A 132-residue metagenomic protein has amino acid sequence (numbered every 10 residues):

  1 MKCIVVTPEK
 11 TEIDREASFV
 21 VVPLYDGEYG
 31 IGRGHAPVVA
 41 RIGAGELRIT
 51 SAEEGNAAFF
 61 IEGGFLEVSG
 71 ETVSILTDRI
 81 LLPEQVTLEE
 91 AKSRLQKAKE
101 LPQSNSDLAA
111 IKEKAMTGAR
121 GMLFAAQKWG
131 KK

Functional and structural regions predicted by a protein language model:
M1-K2, K128: N-terminal export/targeting signal detector
I4-R94: Compact, glycine-rich, soluble single-domain proteins
I80-K132: Acidic/glycine-rich phosphate/pyrophosphate-binding loops and surrounding catalytic core that coordinate Mg2+
